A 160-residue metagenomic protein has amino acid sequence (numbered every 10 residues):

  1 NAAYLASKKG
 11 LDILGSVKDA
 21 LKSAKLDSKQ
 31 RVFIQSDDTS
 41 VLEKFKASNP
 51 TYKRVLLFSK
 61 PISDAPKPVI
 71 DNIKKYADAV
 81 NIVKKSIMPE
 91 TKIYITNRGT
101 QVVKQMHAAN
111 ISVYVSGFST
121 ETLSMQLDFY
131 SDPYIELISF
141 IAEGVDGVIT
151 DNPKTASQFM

Functional and structural regions predicted by a protein language model:
N1-R31: Active-site cleft segment of glycoside hydrolase catalytic domains centered on the general acid/base Glu
Y4-L11, A47-M160: C-terminal active-site rim and adjoining tail of enzyme catalytic domains
I13, D37-D38: Short, conserved alpha-helical segments within structured domains
A20-A24, F45, M106: Hydrophobic, Leu/Ile/Phe/Ala-enriched alpha-helical segments that form helix-helix packing faces
S28-F33, G144-G147: Short active-site oxyanion
Q35-D37, T150: Short beta-strand scaffold positions
T39-E43, A156-S157: Short, well-ordered alpha-helical microsegments
